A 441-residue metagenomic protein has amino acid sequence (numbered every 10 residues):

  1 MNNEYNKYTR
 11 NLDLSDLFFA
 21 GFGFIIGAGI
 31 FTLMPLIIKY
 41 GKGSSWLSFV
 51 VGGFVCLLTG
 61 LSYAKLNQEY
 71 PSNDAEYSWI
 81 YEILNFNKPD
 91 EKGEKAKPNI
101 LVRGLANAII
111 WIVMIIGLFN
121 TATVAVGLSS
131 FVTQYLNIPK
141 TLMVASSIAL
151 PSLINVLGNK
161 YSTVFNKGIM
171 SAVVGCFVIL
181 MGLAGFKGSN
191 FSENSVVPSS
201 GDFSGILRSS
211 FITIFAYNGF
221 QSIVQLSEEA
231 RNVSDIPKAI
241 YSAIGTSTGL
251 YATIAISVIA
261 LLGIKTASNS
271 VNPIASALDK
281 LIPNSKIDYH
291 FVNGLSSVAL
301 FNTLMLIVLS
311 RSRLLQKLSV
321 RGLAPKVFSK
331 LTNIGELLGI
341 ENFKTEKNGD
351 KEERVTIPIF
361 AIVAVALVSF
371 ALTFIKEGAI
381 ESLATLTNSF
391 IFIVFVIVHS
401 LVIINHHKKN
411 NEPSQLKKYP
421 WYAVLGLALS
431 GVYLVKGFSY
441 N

Functional and structural regions predicted by a protein language model:
M1-G43, C56-A64, S72, F86-K97 (+5 more regions): Membrane-interface "cap" regions at the ends of multi-pass membrane proteins
N3-T9, S45-W46, L136-T141, S146 (+1 more regions): Helix-loop-helix junctions that connect adjacent transmembrane segments in multi-pass membrane transporters
I30-M34, V124-L128, I154-K160, V365-L386 (+1 more regions): Transmembrane helix-loop junctions in multi-pass membrane proteins
L36, L58-I148, S152-V156, V292 (+2 more regions): Hydrophobic transmembrane alpha-helices that form the core helical bundles of multi-pass secondary transporters
E76-F86, E91, K95-V102, S242-M305 (+1 more regions): TM-loop-TM module centered on a large, flexible mid-protein loop between adjacent transmembrane helices in multi-pass
S129-V132, K140-G188, S200-F203, I240-I244 (+4 more regions): Membrane-interface loop-to-helix entry segments
F131, S152-V156, M181, A255-S257 (+4 more regions): Alpha-helical transmembrane segments of multipass membrane proteins
V327-T332, L338-I359, F392-N441: C-terminal membrane-solvent junction of multi-pass transporters and transport-like membrane proteins
